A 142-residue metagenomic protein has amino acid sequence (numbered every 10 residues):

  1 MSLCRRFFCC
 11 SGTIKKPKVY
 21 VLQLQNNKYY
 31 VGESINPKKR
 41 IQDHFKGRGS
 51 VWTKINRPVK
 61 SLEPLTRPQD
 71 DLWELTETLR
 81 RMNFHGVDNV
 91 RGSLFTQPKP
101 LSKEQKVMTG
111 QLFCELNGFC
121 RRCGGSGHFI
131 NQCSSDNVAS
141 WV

Functional and structural regions predicted by a protein language model:
M1, Q111-L112, C123-G125: Secretory-pathway extracellular proteins and peptide precursors enriched for disulfide-bonded cysteines
M1-T13: Cysteine-dense, membrane-associated helical/juxtamembrane modules
R5-R6, N27, S93, G127: Short non-domain terminal segments
R6-F7, I41, C123: Positively charged, low-complexity intrinsically disordered regions
S11-V31, I35-F119: Structure-specific nucleic-acid interaction/processing domains
N117-N131, S135, A139-V142: Short Cys/His-rich zinc-binding micro-motifs
